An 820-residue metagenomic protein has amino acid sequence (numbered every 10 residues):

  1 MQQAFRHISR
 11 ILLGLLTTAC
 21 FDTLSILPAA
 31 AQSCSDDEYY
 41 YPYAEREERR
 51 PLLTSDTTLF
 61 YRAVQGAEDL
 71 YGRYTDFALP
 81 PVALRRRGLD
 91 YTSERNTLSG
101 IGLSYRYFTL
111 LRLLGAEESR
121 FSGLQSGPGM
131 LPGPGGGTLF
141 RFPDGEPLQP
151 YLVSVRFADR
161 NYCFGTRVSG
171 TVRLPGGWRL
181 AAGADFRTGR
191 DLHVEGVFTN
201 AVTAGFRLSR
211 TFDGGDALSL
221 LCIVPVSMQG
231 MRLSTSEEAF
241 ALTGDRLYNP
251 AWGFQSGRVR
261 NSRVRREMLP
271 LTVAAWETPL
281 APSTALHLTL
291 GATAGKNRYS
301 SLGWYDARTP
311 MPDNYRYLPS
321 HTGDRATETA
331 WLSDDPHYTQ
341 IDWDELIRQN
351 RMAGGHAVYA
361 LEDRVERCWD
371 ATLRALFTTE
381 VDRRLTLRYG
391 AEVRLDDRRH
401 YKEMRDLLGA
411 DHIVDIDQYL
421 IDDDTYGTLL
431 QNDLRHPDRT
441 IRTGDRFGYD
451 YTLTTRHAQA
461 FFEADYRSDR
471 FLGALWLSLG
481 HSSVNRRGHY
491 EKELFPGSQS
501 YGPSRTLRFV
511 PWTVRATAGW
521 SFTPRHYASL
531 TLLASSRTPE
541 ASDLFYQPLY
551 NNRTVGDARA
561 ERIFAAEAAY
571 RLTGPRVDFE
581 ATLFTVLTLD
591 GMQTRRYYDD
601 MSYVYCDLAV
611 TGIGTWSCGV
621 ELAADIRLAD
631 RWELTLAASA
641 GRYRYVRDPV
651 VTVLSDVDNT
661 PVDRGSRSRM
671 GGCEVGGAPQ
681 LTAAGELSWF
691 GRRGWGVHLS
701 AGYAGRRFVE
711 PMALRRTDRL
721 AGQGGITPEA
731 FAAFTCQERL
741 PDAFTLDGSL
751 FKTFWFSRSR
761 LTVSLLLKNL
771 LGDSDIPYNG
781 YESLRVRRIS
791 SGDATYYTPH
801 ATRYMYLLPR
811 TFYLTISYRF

Functional and structural regions predicted by a protein language model:
Q32-S33, Y703-Q723, K752-F820: C-terminal beta-signal and adjacent terminal beta-strands/loops of Gram-negative outer-membrane beta-barrel proteins
R106-R156, G165: A beta-strand signature from Gram-negative outer-membrane beta-barrel systems, especially the internal plug domain
F157-G189, H193-R232, V264-S283, S478 (+1 more regions): Transmembrane beta-barrel wall of Gram-negative outer-membrane proteins
S209, A217-A275, R298-D363, Y426-R442 (+1 more regions): Acidic/polar loop-and-plug regions of large Gram-negative outer-membrane beta-barrel proteins
T235, Q431-T440, S483-V484, G488-F495 (+6 more regions): Surface-exposed extracellular loop regions of Gram-negative outer-membrane beta-barrel proteins, predominantly
N249-L271, A275, L453, S504-T513 (+6 more regions): Outer-membrane beta-barrel signature, preferentially recognizing the C-terminal barrel domain of Gram-negative
A360, R388-T523, V650: Signature of Gram-negative outer-membrane beta-barrel scaffolds
R467-R470, T585-L587, C606-R715, S817-R819: Gram-negative outer-membrane beta-barrel transporters
